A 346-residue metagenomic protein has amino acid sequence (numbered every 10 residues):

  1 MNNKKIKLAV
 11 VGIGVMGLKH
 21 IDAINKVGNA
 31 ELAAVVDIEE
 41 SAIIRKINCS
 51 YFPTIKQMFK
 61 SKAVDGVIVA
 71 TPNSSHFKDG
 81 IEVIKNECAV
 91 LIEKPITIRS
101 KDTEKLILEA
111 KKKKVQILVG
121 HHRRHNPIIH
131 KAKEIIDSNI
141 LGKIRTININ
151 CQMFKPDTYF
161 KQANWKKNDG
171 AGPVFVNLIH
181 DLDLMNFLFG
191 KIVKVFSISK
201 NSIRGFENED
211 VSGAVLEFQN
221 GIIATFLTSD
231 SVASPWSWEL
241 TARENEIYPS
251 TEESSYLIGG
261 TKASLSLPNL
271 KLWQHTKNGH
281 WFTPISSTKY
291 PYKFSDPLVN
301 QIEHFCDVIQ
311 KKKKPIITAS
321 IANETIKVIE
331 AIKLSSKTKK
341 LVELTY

Functional and structural regions predicted by a protein language model:
M1-I47: N-terminal Rossmann-like dinucleotide-binding module
M1-K5, V10, N25, G66-V69 (+2 more regions): C-terminal helix-rich "cap/oligomerization" subdomain common to oxidoreductases
H20, C49-E109: Beta-loop-alpha module in the N-terminal Rossmann-like domain of NAD(P)-dependent dehydrogenases, especially those
I92, I117-V119, F226, L267: Hydrophobic residues in well-ordered beta-strands that form the structural core
E104-R123, K143-N148: Rossmann-fold dehydrogenase core element
R123-L216, K339: Predominantly a Rossmann-like dinucleotide-binding segment in NAD(P)-dependent oxidoreductases
G205-E209, Q219-N300: NAD(P)-dinucleotide binding in Rossmann-like oxidoreductases
